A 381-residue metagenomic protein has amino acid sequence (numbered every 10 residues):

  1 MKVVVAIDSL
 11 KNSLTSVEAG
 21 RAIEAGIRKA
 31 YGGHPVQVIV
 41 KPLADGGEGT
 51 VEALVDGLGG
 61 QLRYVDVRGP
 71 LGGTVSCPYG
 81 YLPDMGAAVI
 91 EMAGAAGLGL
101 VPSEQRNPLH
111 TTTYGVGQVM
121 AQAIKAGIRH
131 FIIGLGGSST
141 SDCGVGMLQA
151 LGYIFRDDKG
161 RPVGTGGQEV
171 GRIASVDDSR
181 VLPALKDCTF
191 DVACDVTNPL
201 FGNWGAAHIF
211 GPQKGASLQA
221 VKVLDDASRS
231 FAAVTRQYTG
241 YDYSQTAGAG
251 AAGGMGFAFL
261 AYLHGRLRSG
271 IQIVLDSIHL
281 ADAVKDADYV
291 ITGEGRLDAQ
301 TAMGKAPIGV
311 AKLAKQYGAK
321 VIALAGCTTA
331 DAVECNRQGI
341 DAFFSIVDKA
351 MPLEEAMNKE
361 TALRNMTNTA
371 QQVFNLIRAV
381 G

Functional and structural regions predicted by a protein language model:
M1-L135, S139-G381: N-terminal loops that bind phosphate or other acidic moieties and the adjacent beta-alpha structural core
